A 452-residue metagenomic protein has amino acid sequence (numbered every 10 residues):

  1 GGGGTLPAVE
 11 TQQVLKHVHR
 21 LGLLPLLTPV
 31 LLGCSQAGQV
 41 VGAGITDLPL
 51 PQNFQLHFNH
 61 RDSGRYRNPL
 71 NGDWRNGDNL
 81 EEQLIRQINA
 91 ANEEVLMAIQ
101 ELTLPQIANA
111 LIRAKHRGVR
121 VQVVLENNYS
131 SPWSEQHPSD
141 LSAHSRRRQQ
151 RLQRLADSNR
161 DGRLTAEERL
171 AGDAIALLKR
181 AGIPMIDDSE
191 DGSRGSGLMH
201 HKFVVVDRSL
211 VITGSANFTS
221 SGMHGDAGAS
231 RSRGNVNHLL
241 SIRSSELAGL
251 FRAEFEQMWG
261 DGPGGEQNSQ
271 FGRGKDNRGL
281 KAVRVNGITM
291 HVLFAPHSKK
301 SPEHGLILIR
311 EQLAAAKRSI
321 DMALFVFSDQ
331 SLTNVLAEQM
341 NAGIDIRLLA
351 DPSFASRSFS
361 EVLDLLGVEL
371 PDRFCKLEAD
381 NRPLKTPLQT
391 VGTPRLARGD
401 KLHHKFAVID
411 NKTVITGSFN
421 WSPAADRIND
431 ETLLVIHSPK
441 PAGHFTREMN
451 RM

Functional and structural regions predicted by a protein language model:
Q12-L23: Bacterial N-terminal signal peptides that target proteins for export
G22-L31: Bacterial N-terminal signal peptides
S35-Q36: Bacterial signal peptide processing site
V40-A90, E101-A314, F354-K412, F419-L434 (+1 more regions): HKD-type phospholipase D/PLD-like phosphodiesterase module
V95-I99, I186-D187, S319-L324, L348-L349: Short catalytic-loop micro-motif centered on adjacent basic/acidic residues
I99-Q106, F325-S331: Acidic-and-aromatic substrate-binding clefts and catalytic sites of carbohydrate-active enzymes
Q312-L313, R318, M322-L336, M340 (+3 more regions): Extended non-catalytic domains of envelope/secretory-pathway proteins
